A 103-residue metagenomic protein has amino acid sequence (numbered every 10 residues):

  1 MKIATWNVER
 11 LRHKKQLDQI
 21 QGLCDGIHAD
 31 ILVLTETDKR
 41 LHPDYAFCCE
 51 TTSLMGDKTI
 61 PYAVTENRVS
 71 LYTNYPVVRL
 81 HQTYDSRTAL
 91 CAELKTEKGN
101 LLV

Functional and structural regions predicted by a protein language model:
M1-C49, P61: N-terminal, active-site-proximal structural segment of metallo-dependent hydrolase catalytic domains
L32, L102-V103: Short hydrophobic-aromatic micro-motifs
T37-L102: Structured beta-strand-rich core segments of catalytic domains in phosphoester-bond hydrolases
